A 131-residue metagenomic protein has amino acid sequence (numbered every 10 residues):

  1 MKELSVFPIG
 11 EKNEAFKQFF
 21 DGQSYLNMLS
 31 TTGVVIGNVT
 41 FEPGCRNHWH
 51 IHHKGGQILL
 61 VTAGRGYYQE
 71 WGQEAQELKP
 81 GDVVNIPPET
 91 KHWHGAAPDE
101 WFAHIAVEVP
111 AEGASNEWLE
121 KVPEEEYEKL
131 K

Functional and structural regions predicted by a protein language model:
M1-V35, E117-K131: A short, N-terminal "cap"/entry segment at the start of jelly-roll beta-barrel domains of the cupin/DSBH fold
Q23, G33, G55, E100-W101: Short acidic/glycine-enriched loop/turn segments that link adjacent beta-strands
L26-M28, I36-T40, I58, A75 (+2 more regions): Conserved hydrophobic/aromatic beta-strand scaffold that supports enzyme active sites
S30-T31, I51, A96: Non-cytosolic beta-sheet module surface loops
V35-H53: Conserved short histidine dyad/triad with adjacent acidic residue
R46, H53-P80, T90: A short beta-strand-loop-beta hairpin characteristic of the jelly-roll/cupin
Y67, A75, P80, P88-S115: Ligand-binding loop in jelly-roll beta-barrel domains
D82-V83, E124: A short, sequence-level motif marking secondary-structure junctions
